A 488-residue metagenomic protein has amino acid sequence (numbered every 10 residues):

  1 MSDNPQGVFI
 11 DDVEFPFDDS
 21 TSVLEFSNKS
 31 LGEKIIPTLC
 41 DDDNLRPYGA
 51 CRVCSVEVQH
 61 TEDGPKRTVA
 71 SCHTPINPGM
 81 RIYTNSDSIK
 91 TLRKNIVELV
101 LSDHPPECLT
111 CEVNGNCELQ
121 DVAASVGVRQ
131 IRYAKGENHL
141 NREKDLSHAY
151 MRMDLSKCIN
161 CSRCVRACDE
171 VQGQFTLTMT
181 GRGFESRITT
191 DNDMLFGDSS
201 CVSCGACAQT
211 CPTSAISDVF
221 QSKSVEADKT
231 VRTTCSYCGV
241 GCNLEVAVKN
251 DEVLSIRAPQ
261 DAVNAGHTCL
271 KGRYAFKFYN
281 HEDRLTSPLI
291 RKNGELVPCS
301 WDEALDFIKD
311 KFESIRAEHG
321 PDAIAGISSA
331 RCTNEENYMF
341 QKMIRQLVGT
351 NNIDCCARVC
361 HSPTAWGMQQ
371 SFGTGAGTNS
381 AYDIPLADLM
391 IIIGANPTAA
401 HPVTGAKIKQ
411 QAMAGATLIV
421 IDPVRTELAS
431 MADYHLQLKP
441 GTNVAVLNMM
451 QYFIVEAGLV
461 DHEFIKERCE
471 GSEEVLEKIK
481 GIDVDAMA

Functional and structural regions predicted by a protein language model:
S2-N4: Short loop/turn and low-complexity linker motifs enriched in small/turn-promoting residues
Q6-V8, V13-P78, D87-L92: N-terminal cofactor/phosphate-binding cores enriched in small/glycine residues, especially glycine-rich loops such as
F9-D11, P78-T84, D193, S430-L438: Short beta-alpha connecting loops at secondary-structure transitions that line or flank enzyme active sites
E14, L39-L45, D154-S156, N192-G197 (+1 more regions): Conserved short loop/turn motifs at secondary-structure junctions
C40-L45, C54, N138, V359-C360 (+1 more regions): Short linear loop/turn motifs
R52-C204, A208-T234, K249-E252: Fe-S ferredoxin-like electron-transfer domains and their immediately adjacent linker/connector regions across
P105, S222-A488: Catalytic alpha/large subunits of respiratory electron-transfer oxidoreductases, centered on bis-MGD molybdoenzymes
